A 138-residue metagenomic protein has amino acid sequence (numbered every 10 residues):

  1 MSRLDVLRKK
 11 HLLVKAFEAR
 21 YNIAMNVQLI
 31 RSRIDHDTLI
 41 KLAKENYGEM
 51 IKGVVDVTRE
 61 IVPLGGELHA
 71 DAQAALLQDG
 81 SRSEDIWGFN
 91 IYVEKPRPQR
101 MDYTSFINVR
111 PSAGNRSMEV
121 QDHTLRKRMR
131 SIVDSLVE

Functional and structural regions predicted by a protein language model:
K9-K10: Polybasic, lysine-rich low-complexity intrinsically disordered segments
R20-Y21: Short, positively charged and aromatic/hydrophobic N-terminal segments
D35-A43, P111-D122: Short histidine-centered catalytic/ligand-binding loop motif
D35-A75: Negatively charged, low-complexity tracts enriched in Asp/Glu with abundant Ser/Thr
L68-P98: Amphipathic, interaction-prone secondary-structure segments
V93, R97-V120: Intrinsically disordered, low-complexity regulatory segments enriched in Ser/Thr/Pro and charged residues
M118-E138: Well-ordered alpha/beta subsegment
